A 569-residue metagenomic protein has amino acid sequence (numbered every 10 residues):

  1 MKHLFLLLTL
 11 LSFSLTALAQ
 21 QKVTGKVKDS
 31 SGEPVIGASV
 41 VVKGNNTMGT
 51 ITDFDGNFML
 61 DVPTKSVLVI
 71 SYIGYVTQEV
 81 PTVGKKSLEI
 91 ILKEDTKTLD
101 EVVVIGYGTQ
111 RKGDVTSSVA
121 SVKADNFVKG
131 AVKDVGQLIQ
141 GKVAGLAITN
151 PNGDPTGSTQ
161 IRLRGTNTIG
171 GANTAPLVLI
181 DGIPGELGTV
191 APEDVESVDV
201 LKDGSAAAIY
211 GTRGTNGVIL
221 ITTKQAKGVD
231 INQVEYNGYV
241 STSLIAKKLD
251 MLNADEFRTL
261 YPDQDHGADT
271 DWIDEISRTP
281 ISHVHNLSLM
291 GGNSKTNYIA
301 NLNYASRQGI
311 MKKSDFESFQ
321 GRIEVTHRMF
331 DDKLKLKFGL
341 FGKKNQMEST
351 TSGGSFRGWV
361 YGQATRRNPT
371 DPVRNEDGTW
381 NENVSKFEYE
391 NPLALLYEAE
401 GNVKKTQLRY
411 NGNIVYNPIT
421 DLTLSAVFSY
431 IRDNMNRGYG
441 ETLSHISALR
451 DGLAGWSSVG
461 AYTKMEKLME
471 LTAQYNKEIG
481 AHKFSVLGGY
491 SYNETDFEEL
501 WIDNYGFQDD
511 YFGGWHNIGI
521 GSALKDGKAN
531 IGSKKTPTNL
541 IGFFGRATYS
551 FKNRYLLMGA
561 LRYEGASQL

Functional and structural regions predicted by a protein language model:
M1-K343, T351, Q407-Y410, K528: Short, small/polar-rich motifs associated with maturation and membrane association, primarily at protein termini
G113, G228-D269, I310-M311, Q320 (+2 more regions): Surface-exposed loop/interface segments of Gram-negative outer-membrane beta-barrel transport/assembly proteins
D134, S158, N216, S282-N286 (+8 more regions): Transmembrane beta-barrel architecture of outer-membrane proteins
Q225, G292-N293, M329-D331, Y416-T420 (+2 more regions): Outer-membrane beta-barrel strand-turn architecture
T538, R546-N553: Active-site-adjacent "gating/activation" loops or surface patches in catalytic cores
G565-S567: Active-site beta-strand/loop architecture of penicillin-binding DD-peptidases
